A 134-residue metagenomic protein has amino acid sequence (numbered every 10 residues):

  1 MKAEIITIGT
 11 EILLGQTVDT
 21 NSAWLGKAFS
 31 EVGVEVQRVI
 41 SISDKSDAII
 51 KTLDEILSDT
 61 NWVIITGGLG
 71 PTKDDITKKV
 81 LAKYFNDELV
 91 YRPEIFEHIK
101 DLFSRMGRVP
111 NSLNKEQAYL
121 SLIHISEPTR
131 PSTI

Functional and structural regions predicted by a protein language model:
K2-V32, R38-V39: Glycine-rich phosphate/diphosphate-binding loop of Rossmann-like nucleotide-binding domains
T10-E11, G68-P71: Short glycine-rich anion-binding loops that position phosphate/pyrophosphate groups of nucleotides and phosphorylated
R38-A48: Short beta->alpha junction loops
A48, I76-E127: Proline/glycine-rich low-complexity loops and linkers
T60: An anion/phosphate-binding loop that grips the pyrophosphate of nucleotide cofactors and donors
E127-R130, I134: Positively charged, low-complexity/disordered segments
